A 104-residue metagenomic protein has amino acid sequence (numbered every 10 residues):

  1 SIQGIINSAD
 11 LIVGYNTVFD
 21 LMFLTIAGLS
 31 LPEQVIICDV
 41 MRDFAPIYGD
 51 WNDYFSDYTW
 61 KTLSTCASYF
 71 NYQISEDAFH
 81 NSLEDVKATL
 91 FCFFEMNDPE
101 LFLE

Functional and structural regions predicted by a protein language model:
Q3-E104: Metal-dependent phosphoesterase core characteristic of DEDDh/y 3'-5' exonuclease domains
